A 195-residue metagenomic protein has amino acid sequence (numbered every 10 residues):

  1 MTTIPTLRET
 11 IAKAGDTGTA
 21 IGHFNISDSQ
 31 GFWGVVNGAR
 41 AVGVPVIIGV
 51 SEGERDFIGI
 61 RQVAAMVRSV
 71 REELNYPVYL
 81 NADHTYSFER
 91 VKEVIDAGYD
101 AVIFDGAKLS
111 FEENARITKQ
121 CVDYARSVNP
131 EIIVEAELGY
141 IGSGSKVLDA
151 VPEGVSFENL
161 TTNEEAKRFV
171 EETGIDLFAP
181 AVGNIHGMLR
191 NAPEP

Functional and structural regions predicted by a protein language model:
T2-T17, S27-E54, I60-Y79, H84-P195: Alpha/beta enzyme core
T19-H23: Boundary/entry segment of secreted carbohydrate-active catalytic domains
